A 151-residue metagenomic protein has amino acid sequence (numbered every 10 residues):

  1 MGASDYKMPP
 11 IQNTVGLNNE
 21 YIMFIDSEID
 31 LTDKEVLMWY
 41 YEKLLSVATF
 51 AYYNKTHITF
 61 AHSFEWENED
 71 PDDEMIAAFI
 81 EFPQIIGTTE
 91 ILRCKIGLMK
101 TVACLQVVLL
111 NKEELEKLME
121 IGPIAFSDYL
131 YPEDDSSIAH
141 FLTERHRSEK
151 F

Functional and structural regions predicted by a protein language model:
M1-L17, Y21-F151: Acidic, proline/glycine-rich low-complexity IDRs
